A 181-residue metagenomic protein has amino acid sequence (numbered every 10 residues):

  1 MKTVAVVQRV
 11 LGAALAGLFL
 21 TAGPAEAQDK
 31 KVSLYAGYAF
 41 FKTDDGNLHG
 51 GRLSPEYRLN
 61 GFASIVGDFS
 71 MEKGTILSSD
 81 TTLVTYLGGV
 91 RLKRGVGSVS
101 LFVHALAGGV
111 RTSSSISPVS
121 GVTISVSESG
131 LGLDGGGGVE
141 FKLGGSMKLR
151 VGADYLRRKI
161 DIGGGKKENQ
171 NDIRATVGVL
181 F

Functional and structural regions predicted by a protein language model:
M1-K30: Cleavable N-terminal export/targeting peptides
A13-T21, F41, K93, L156: Hydrophobic alpha-helical segments of integral membrane proteins
Q28-K42, L101-V103, Q170-I173: Transmembrane beta-strand segments of Gram-negative outer membrane beta-barrel proteins
G37-F62: N-terminal targeting signals for Sec/Tat export/insertion, comprising classic cleavable signal peptides
F41-H49, T75-T82, I162-K167: Solvent-exposed loop/turn segments connecting transmembrane beta-strands in outer-membrane beta-barrel proteins
S54-G136, F141-L149, R157, D172-F181: Gram-negative (and chloroplast) outer-membrane scaffold detector with strong preference for beta-barrel transmembrane
L156-I162: Short helix/strand-capping connector loops at secondary-structure junctions
